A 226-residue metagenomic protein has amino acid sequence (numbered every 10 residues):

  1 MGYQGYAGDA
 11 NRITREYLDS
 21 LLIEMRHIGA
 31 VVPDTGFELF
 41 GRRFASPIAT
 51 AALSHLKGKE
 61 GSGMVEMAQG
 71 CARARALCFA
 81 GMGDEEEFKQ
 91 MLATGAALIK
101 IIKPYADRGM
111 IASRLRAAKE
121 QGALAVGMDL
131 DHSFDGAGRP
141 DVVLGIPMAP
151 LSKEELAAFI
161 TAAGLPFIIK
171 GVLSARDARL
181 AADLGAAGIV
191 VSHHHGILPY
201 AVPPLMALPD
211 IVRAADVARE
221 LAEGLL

Functional and structural regions predicted by a protein language model:
M1-F44: An N-cap/entry alpha-helix motif that binds or orients negatively charged groups
R15-M25, R75, K119-G122, A163 (+1 more regions): Structural signal for hydrophobic packing residues in well-ordered secondary-structure cores of soluble enzyme domains
A30-G41, F79-Q90, R114: Short, charged beta->alpha transition segments
L39-G83: Active-site cofactor/substrate anionic-group-binding motifs, chiefly glycine- and Lys/Arg-rich phosphate-binding loops
A49-G61, K100-G109, L165-S174: Active-site mouth loops of central-metabolism enzymes
S54-L56, G81-E87, D131-H132, A175: Short glycine-enriched loops at secondary-structure junctions
A68-Q69, T94, A106-L226: Alpha/beta enzyme core
C71-R108: A gly/proline- and charged-residue-enriched helix-loop-helix capping module
